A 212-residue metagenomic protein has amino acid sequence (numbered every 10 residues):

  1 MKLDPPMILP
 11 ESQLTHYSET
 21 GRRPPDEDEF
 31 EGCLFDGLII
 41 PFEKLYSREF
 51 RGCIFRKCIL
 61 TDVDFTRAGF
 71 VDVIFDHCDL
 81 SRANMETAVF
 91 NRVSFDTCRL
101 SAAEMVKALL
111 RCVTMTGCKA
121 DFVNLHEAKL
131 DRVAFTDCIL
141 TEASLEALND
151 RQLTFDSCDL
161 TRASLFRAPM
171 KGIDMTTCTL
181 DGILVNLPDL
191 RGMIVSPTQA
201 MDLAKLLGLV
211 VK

Functional and structural regions predicted by a protein language model:
K2-K212: Tandem repeat scaffolds
